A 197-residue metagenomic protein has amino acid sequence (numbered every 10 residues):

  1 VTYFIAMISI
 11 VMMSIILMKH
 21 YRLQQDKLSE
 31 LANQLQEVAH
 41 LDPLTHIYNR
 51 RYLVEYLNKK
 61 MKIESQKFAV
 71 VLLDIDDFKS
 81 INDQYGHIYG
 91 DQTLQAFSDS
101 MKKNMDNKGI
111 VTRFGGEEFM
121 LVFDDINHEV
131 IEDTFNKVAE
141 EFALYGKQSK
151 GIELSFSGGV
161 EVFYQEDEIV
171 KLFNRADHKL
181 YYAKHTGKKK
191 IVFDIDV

Functional and structural regions predicted by a protein language model:
Y3-P43, R51-M61: Signal-transducing coiled-coil linker helices
L35-E55, L73-H87, Q95: Conserved nucleotide-binding and Mg2+-coordinating catalytic segments in signaling enzymes
Q36-E37, R50-K67, S98-D106, D124: Short regulatory alpha-helical coupling segments that immediately precede and/or link into cyclic nucleotide signaling
Y56-Y85, M101, T112: Active-site-proximal structural segments of metal-dependent nucleotidyl cyclase/transferase enzymes
D83, H128, E132-F135, E161-V197: Catalytic-core segments of nucleotide cyclases and related cyclic-nucleotide turnover enzymes
Y89-I110, E118: Active-site-proximal alpha-helical element of nucleotidyl cyclase-like catalytic domains and analogous helices
S98-D99, V130-Q148, D177: Alpha-helical scaffold within the catalytic cores of cyclic-nucleotide enzymes
I110-R113, I152: A short pre-motif secondary-structure segment
